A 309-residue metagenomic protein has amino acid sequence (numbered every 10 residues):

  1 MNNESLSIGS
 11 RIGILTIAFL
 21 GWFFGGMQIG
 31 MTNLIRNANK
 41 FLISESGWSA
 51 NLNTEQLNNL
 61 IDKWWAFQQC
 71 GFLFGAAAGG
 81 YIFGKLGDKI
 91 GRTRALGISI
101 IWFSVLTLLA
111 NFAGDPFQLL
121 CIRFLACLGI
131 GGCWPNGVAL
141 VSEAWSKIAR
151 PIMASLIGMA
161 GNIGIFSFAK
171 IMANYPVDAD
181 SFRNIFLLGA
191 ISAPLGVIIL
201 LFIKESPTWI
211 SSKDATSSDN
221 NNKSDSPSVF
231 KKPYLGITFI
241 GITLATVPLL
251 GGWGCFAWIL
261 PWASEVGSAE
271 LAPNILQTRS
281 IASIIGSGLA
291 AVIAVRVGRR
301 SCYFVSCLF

Functional and structural regions predicted by a protein language model:
G13-A50, G251-L260: Extracytoplasmic
T32-L34, Y234-S287: Extracytoplasmic gate region of multi-pass secondary transporters
N33-A78: Extracellular/periplasmic helix-loop-helix junction of adjacent transmembrane segments in MFS-like secondary
G80-G91, S287-R299: Helix-to-loop junctions at the C-terminal end of transmembrane segments in multipass secondary transporters
G91, F112-Q118, S146, G298: Helix-breaking motifs and short loop linkers at transmembrane-helix boundaries and internal kinks in secondary membrane
I101-G114, L308-F309: C-terminal ends and interior cores of transmembrane alpha-helices in multi-pass membrane transporters/permeases
I122-M159: Cytoplasmic helix-loop-helix junction between adjacent transmembrane helices in 12-TM secondary transporters
A149-V177, S192: Glycine-rich segments within core transmembrane alpha-helices of 12-TM secondary carriers
